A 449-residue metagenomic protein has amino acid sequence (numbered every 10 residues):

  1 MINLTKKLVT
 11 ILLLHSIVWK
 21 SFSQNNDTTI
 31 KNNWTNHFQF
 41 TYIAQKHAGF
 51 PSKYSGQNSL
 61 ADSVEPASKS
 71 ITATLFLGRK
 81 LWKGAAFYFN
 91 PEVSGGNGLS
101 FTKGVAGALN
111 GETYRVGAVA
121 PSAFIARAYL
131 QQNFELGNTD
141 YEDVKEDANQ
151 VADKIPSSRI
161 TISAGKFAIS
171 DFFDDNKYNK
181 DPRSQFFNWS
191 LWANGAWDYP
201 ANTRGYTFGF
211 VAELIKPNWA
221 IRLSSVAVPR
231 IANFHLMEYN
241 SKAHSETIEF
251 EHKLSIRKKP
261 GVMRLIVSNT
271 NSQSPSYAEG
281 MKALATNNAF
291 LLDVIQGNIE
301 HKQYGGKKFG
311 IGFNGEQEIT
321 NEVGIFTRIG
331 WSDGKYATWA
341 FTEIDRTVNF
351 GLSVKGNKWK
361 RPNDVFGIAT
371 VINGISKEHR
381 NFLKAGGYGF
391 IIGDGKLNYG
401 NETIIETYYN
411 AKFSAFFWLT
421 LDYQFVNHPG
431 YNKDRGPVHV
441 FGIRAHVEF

Functional and structural regions predicted by a protein language model:
N25-W34, A48-G49, R79, K83-F87 (+7 more regions): Short loop/turn motifs that connect adjacent beta-strands in outer-membrane beta-barrel proteins
T28-S55, A61, I160-I162, S190-A193 (+1 more regions): Transmembrane beta-strand segments of Gram-negative outer membrane beta-barrel proteins
W34, K69-L75, F124-L130, I160 (+7 more regions): Hydrophobic, lipid-facing positions within transmembrane beta-strands of outer-membrane proteins
N36, F40-A44, F89-V93, I162-K166 (+8 more regions): Transmembrane beta-barrel strands of outer-membrane/channel proteins
K46-S70, N176-N179, D434: Surface-exposed strand-loop-strand hairpins of Gram-negative outer-membrane beta-barrel proteins
R79-L81, P91, Q132-F134, K166 (+7 more regions): Residue-level signature of outer-membrane beta-barrel architecture
G104-A120, D140-E249, Q296, G387-I392: Surface-exposed coil loops of outer-membrane beta-barrel proteins
A126-T139, I368, P437-F449: Outer-membrane beta-barrel "beta-signal"
